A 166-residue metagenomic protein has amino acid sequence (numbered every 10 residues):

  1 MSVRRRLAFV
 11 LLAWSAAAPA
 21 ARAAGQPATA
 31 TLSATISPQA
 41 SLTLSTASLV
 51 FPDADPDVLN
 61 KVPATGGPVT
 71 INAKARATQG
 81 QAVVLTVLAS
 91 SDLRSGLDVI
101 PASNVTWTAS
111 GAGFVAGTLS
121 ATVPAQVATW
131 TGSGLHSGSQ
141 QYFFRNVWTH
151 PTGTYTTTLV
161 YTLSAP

Functional and structural regions predicted by a protein language model:
M1-A8: Bacterial N-terminal signal peptides that target proteins for export
A8-A17: Bacterial N-terminal signal peptides
R22-P166: N-terminal small/polar-rich segments of proteins
